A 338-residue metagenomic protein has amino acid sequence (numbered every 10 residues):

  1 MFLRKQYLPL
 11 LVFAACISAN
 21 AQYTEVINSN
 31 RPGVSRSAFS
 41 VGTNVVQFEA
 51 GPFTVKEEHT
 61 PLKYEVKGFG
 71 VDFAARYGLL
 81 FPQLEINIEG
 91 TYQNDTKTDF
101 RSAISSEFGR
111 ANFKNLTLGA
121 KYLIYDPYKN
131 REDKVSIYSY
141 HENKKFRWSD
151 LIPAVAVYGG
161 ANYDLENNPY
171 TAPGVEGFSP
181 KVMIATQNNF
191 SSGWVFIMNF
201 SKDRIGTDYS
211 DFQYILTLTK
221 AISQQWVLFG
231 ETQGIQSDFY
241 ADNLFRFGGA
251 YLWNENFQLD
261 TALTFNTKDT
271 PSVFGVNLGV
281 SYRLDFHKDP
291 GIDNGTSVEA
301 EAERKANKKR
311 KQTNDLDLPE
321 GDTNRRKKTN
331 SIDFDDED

Functional and structural regions predicted by a protein language model:
M1-I27: Bacterial Sec-dependent N-terminal signal peptides
Q22-I205, Y209-A262, N266-D338: Transmembrane beta-barrel domains of Gram-negative outer membranes and organellar outer membranes
